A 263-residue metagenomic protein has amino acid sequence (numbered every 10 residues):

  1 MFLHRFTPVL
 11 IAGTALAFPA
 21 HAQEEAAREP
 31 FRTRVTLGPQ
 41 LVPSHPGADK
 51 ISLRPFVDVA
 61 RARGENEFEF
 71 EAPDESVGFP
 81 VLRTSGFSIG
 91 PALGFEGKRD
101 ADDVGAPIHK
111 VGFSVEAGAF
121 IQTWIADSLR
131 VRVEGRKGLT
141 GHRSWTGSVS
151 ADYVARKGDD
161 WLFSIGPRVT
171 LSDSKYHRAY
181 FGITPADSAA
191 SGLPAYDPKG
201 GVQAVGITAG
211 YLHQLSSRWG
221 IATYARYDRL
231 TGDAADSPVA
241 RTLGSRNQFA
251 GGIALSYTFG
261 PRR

Functional and structural regions predicted by a protein language model:
M1-R32, G260-R263: Cleavable N-terminal export/targeting peptides
Q23-V77, S88, R99, G260: Short glycine/proline- and aromatic-enriched beta-strand/turn motifs that initiate or cap beta-hairpins
E29-V35, I51-P55, N66-F68, R83-I89 (+7 more regions): Outer-envelope beta-barrel architecture signal
T33-L41, P91-F95, A119, V133-K137 (+2 more regions): Transmembrane beta-barrel strands of outer-membrane/channel proteins
R34-Q40, E96-D100, G112, I125-R132 (+2 more regions): Flexible, solvent-exposed coil segments and beta strand-coil junctions, predominantly the extracellular/periplasmic
V35-P43, E67-S76, F95, D102-A106 (+2 more regions): Transmembrane beta-strand segments that form the barrel wall of outer-membrane beta-barrel proteins
S44-I51, V81, K110-F113, R136-T146: Solvent-exposed loop/turn segments connecting transmembrane beta-strands in outer-membrane beta-barrel proteins
R63-E69, S76-G78, L139-S148, D152-S245 (+1 more regions): Outer-membrane beta-barrel transmembrane domain signature
